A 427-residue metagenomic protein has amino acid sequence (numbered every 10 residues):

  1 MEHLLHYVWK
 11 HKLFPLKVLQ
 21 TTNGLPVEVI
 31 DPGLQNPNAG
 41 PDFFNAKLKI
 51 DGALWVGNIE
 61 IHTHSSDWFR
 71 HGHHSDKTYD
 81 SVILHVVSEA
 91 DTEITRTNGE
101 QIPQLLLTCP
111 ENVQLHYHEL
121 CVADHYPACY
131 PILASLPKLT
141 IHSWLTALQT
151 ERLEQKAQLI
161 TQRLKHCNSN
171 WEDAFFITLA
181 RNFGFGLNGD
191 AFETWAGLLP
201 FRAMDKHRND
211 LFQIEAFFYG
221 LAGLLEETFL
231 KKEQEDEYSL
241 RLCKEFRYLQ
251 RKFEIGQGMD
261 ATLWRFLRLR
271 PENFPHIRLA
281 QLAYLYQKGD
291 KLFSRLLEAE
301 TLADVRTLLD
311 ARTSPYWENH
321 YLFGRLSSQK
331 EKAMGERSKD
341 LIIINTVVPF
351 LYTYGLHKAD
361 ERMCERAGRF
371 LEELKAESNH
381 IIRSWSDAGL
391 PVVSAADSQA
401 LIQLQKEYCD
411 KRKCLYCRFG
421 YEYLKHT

Functional and structural regions predicted by a protein language model:
Y7-S66, Y79: N-terminal ordered "arm"
P32-P37, N45-I50, W68-S75, A90-R96 (+2 more regions): Catalytic micro-motifs at enzyme active sites that drive phosphoryl/nucleotidyl and oxygen chemistry
H62-S66, E89, P110, E422: An acidic- and aromatic-residue-enriched active-site/binding cleft used to recognize and process polar
H64-V86: Mg2+/Mn2+-dependent nuclease catalytic core
D80-V82, V86-W144: Compact, glycine/acidic-enriched structural inserts
L148-A400, K413: Hydrophobic, aromatic-lined core segments that form the binding pocket/scaffold for planar heteroaromatic ligands
Q399-T427: Cysteine-cluster motifs in flexible loop/terminal segments that predominantly coordinate metals
